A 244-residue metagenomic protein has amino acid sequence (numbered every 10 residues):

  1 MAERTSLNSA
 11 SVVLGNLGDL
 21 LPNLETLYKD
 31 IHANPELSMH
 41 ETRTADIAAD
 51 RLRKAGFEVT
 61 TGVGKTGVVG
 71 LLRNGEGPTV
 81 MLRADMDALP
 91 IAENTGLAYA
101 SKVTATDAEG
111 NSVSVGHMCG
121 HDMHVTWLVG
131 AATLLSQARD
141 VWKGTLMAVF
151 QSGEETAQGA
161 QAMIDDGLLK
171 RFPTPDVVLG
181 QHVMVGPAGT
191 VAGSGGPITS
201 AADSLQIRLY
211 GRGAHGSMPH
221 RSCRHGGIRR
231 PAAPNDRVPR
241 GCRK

Functional and structural regions predicted by a protein language model:
M1-A2, K244: Short intrinsically disordered, low-complexity coil segments enriched in acidic
A2-H117, D122, T126-K143: Acidic/His- and Gly-rich active-site-bordering loop/insert found across diverse amide/peptide-bond hydrolases
L89, G96, A100-G116, D122-M123 (+1 more regions): Histidine/acidic-residue-rich, glycine-tolerant segments that coordinate divalent metal ions
